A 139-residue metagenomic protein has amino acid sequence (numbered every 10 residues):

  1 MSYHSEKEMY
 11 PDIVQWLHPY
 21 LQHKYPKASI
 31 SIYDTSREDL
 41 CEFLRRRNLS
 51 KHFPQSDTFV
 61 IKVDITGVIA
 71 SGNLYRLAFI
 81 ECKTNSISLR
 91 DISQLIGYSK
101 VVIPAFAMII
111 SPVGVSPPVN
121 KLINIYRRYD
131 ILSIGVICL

Functional and structural regions predicted by a protein language model:
M1-S29: Nuclease catalytic cores
S2, A78, I131-L132: Localized chelating/binding microdomains that coordinate divalent metal ions or stabilize phosphate-bearing
Y3, E81-S88: Short, charged/polar micro-motifs that form catalytic or ligand-binding hotspots
I13, I65-G67, R76-T84, Y98: Conserved catalytic cores of phosphodiester-cleaving nucleases, focusing on short active-site segments
Y20-K27, I69-N73, R127-I131: Alpha-helix termini
K27-Y75, I87: Active-site metal-binding core of divalent-cation-utilizing nuclease and nuclease-like domains
S86-D91, K100-L139: Nucleic-acid nuclease catalytic cores
Q94-L95: Short, hydrophobic/aromatic alpha-helical segments in well-folded domains
